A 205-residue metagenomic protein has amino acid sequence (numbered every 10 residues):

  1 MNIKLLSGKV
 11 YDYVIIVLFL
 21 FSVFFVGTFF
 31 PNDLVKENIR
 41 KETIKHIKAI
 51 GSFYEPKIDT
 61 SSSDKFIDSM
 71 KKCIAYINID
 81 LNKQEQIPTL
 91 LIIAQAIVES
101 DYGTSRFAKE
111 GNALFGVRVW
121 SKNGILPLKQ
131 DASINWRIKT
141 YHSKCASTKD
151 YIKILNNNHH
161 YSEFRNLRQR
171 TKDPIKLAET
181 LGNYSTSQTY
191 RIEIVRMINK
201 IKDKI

Functional and structural regions predicted by a protein language model:
N2-I93, V98, Y102-I205: Catalytic cores of secreted/periplasmic lytic hydrolases that degrade extracellular macromolecules
